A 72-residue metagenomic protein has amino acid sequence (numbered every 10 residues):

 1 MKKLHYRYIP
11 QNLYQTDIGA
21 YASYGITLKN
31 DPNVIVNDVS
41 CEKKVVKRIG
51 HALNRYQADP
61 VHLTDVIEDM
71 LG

Functional and structural regions predicted by a protein language model:
M1-G25, A52: Short N-terminal "domain-start" leader segments that mark the transition from disordered tails or signal peptides into
Y14-T16, K44-K47, V61, L71: Residues in flexible loops and secondary-structure boundaries
D17-Y21, V39, I49-A52, H62 (+1 more regions): Generic detector of ordered, mature protein regions
D31-N54: A short, exposed loop/beta-hairpin motif centered on an aromatic-Gly-Thr core
Y56-G72: Short, mixed-charge low-complexity intrinsically disordered segments
